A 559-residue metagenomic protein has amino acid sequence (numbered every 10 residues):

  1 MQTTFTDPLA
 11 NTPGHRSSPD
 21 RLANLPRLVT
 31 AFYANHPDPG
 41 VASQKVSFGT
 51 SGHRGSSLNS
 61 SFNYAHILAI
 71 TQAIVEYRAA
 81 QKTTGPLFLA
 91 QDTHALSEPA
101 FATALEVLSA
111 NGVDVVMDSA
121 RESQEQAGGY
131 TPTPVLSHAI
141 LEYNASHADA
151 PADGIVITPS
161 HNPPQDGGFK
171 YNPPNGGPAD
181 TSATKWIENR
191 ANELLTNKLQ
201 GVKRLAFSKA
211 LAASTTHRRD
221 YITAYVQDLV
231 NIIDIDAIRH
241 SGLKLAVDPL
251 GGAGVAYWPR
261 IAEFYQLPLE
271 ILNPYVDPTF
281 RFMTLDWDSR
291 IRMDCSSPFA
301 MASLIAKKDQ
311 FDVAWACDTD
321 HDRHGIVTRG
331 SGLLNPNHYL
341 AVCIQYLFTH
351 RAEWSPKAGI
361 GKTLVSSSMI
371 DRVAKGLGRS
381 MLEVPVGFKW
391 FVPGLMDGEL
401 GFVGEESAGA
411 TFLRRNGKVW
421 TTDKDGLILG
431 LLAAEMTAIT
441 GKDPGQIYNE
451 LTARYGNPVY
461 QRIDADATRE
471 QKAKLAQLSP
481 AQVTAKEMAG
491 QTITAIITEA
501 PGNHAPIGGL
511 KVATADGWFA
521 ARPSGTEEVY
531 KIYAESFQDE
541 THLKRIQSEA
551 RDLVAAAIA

Functional and structural regions predicted by a protein language model:
Q2-A110, S214-L245, A253: An N-terminal, well-structured beta->alpha segment
Q2-P19, K82-G177: Ferredoxin-reductase
P19-L22, R27, A31-Y33, N111-H138 (+4 more regions): Phosphate-binding chemistry for phosphorylated carbohydrates and sugar-nucleotides
G40-T50, V202-A206, L272-P278, G525-T526: Flexible hinge/switch segments at interdomain interfaces of large molecular machines
R54, L245, T411-R415, V459-A465 (+1 more regions): Short, hydrophobic beta-strand segments
Y64, G129-V135, W518-A520: Metallocofactor- and cofactor-centric catalytic cores in central/energy metabolism, strongly enriched
A90, G154-S160, D248, A316-D318 (+2 more regions): Short beta-strand segments
K442-A559: Catalytic-core signal marking the mid-to-C-terminal active-site face
